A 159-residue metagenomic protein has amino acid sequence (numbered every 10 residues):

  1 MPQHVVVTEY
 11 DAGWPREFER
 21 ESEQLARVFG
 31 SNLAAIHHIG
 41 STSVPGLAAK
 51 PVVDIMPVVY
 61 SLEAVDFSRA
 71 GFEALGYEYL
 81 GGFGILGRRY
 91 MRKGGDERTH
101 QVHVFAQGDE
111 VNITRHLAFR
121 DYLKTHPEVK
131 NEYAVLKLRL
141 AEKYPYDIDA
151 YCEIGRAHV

Functional and structural regions predicted by a protein language model:
M1-H37: Helical scaffold of the NTase/Pol beta-like nucleotidyltransferase catalytic core
M1-T8, A48-P51, K143: A short, surface-exposed helix-loop junction/capping segment
Q24-F67: Active-site nucleotide-donor binding segment shared across nucleotidyl transfer reactions
F67-L75: Short amphipathic alpha-helices in soluble, non-transmembrane regions that often serve as interface/regulatory elements
Y77-V111: Conserved catalytic core of two-metal-ion nucleotidyltransferases
A106-P127: Short, cationic Gly/His-enriched loop motifs
Y122-E153: Well-ordered alpha/beta subsegment
A157-V159: Conserved small/polar residues in nucleotide/adenosyl-binding loops
